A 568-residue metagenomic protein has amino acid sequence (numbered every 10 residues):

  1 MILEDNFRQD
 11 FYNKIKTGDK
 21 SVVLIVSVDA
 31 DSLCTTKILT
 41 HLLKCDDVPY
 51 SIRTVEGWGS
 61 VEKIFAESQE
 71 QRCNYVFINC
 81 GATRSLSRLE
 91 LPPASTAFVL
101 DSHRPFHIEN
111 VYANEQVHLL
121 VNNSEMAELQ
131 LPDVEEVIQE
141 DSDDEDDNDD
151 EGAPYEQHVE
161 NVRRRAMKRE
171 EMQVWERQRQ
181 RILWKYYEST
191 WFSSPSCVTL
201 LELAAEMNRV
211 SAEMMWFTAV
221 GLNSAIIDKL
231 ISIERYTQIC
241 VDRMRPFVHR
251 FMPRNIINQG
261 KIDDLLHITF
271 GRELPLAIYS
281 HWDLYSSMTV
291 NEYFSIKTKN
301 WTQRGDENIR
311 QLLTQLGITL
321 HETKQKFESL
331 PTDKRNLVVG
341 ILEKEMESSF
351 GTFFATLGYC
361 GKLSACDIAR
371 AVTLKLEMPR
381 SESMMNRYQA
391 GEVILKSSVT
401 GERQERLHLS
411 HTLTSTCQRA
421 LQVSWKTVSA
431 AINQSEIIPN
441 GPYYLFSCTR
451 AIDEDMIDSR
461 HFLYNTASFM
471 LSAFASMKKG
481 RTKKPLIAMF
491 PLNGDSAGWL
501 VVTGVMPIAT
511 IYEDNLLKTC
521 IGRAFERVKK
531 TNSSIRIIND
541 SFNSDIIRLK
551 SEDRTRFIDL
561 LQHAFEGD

Functional and structural regions predicted by a protein language model:
M1-D568: Replace "Mg2+/Mn2+-dependent" with "divalent metal-dependent
